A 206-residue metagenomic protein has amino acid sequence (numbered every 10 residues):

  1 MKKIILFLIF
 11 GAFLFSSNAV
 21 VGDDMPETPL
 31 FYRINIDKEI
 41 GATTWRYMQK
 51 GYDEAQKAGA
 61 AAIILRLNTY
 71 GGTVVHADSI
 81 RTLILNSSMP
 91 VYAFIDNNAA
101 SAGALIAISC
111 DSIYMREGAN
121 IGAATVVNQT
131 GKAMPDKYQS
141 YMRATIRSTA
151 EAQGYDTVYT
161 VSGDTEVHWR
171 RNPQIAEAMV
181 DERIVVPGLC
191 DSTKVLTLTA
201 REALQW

Functional and structural regions predicted by a protein language model:
M1-I4: Positively charged n-region of N-terminal signal peptides that target proteins for export
F7-S16: Bacterial N-terminal signal peptides
A19-W206: Soluble extramembrane regions of membrane proteins in the secretory/endomembrane system
